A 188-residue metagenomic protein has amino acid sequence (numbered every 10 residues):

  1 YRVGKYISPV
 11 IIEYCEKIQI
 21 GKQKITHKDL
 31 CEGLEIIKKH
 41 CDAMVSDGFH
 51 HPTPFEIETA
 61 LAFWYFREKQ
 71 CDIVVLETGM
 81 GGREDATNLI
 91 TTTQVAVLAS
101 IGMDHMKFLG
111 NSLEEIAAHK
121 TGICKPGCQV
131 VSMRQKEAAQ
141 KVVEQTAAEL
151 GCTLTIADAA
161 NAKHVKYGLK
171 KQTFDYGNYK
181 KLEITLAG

Functional and structural regions predicted by a protein language model:
R2-T91, K107-L109, E137-A138: ATP-dependent carboxylate-amine ligase catalytic core
V3, V75, A99, I116 (+1 more regions): Residue-level signal for inorganic ion chemistry
V3-K5, A96, L154-I156: Conserved beta-strand scaffold positions in the cores of enzyme catalytic domains, especially in NTP/NDP-utilizing
K24-P52, M103, K107-A117, T121 (+1 more regions): Adenine nucleotide phosphate-binding catalytic loops in nucleotide-utilizing enzymes
G79-M80, S100-G102: Short glycine-/small-residue-rich Rossmann-like dinucleotide-binding loops
L89-I101: Inter-motif core of Ras-like GTPase G domains
T91-T93, P126, L150: Short, structured coil segments at secondary-structure junctions
